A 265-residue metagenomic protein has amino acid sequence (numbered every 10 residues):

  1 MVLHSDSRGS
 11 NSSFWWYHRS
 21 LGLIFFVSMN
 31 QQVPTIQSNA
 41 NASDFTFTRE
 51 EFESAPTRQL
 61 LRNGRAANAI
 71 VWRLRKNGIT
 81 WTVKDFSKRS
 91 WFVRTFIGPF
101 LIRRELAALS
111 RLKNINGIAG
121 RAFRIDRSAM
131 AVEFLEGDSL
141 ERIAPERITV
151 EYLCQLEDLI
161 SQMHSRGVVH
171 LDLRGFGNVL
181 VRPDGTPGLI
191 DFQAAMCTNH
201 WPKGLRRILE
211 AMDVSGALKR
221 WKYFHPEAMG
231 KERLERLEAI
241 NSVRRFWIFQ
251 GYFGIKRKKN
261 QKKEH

Functional and structural regions predicted by a protein language model:
W15-W16: Tryptophan (W) side chains
N30-L60: Juxta-kinase regulatory segment immediately upstream of eukaryotic protein kinase catalytic domains
Q59-R62, A67-R103: ATP-binding glycine-rich loop module of kinase domains
K113, G117-L153: Conserved structural core of kinase catalytic domains
S161-V168: Protein kinase catalytic-loop region centered on the HRD/HxD motif
V168-F176: Catalytic-loop of the protein kinase fold
R182, P187-H265: C-lobe/activation-segment region of protein kinase-like
